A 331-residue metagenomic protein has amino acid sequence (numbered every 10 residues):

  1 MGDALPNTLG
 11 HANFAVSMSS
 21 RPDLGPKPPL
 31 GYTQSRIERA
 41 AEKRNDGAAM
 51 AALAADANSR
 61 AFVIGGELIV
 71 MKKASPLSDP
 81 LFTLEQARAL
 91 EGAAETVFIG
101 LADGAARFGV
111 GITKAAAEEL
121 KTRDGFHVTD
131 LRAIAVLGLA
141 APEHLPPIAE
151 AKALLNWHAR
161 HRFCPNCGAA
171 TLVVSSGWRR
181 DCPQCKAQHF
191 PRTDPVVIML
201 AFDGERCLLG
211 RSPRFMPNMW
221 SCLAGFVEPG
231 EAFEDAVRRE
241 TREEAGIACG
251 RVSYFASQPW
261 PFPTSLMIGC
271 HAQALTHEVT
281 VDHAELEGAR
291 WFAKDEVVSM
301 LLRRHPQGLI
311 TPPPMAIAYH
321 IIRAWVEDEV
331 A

Functional and structural regions predicted by a protein language model:
G2-H161, L172, M216-W220, D282-A331: Nudix hydrolase/Nudix homology domain
F98, F163, I198-L200, L209 (+2 more regions): Conserved hydrophobic/aromatic beta-strand scaffold that supports enzyme active sites
L101-G104, D203-E205, T276: Short acidic-glycine loop/turn motifs at beta-strand connectors
E150-L200: Cys/His-rich short segments
R180-C222, A248-C249, A272: N-terminal strand-loop-strand
A187-F190, Q258-S265, E278: Acidic pyrophosphate-coordinating catalytic loop
S221-A256, C270, T276-E278: The catalytic Nudix box helix
L266-A289: Non-heme Fe(II)/2-oxoglutarate
